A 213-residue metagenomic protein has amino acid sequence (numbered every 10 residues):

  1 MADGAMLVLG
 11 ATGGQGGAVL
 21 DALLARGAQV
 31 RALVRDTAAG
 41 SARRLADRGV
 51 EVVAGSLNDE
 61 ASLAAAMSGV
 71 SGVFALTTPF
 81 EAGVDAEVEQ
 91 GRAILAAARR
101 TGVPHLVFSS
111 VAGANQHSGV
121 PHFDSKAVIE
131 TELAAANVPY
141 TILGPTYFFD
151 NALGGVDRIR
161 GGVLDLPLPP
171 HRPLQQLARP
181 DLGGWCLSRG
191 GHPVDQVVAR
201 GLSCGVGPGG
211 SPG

Functional and structural regions predicted by a protein language model:
A2-R44, N58-V70, T78-E89, A96-H105 (+1 more regions): Oxidoreductase cofactor-interface core, primarily capturing Rossmann-like NAD(P)-dependent enzymes
G49-V50, Y140: Short, conserved active-site loop motifs that form the nucleotide-linked donor/cofactor pocket
G55: Cofactor-binding loops of NAD(P)H-dependent oxidoreductases, dominated by short-chain dehydrogenase/reductases
